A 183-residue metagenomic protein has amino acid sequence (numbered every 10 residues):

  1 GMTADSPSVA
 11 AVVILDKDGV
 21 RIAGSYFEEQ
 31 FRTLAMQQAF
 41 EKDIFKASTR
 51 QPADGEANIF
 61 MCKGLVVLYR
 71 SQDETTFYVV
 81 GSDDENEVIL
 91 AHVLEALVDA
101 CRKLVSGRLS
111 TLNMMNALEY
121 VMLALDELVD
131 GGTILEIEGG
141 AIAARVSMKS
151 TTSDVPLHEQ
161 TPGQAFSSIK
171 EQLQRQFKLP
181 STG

Functional and structural regions predicted by a protein language model:
M2-G183: Acidic, low-complexity cytosolic segments
